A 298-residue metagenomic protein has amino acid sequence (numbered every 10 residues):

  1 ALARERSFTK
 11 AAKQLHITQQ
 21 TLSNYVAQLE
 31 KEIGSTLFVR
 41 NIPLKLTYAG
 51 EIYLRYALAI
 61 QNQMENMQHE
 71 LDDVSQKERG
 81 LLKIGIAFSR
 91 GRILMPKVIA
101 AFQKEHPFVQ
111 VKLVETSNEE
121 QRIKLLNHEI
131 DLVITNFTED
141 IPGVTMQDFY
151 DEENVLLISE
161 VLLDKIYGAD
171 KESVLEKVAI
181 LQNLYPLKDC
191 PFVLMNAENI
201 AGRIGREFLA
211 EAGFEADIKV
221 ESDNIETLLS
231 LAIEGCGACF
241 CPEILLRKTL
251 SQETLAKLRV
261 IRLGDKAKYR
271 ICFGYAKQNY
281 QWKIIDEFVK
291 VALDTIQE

Functional and structural regions predicted by a protein language model:
A1-H16, P43: Short helix-boundary/capping micro-motifs
Q19-Q20, H69, S75-H106, Q110-I123: N-terminal winged-helix
E30-Y48: A short LG(V/I)-centered, amphipathic sequence patch enriched for acidic residue(s) preceding the LG motif
E32-I33, Y53-S75, F137, A292: Alpha-helical linker/hinge and terminal dimerization helices associated with HTH transcriptional regulators
V98-A101, E119-A169: Short beta-strand-centered segments that line the small-molecule binding cleft or hinge of alpha/beta clamshell
N118, L126, N136, E198-R259: Hydrophobic hinge/microswitch elements
I141-D148, E152, Y185, E226-Q278: Beta-alpha-beta core module
D164-Y167, K171-A212, Q281-K290: Secondary-structure junction motif
